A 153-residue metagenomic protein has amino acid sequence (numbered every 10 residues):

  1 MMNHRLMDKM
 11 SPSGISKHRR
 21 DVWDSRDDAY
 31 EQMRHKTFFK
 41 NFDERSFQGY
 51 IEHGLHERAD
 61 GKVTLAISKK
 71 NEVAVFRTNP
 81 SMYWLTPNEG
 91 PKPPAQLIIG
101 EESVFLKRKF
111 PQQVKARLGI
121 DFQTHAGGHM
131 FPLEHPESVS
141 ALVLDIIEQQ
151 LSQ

Functional and structural regions predicted by a protein language model:
M2-A59: Helix-rich cap/lid subdomain of alpha/beta-hydrolase
M2-N3, F110-V114, E137-S140: Short, glycine/charged-enriched secondary-structure capping and boundary segments
W23, F105, L133-E134: A short, basic/aromatic alpha-helical/loop segment that forms part of the nucleotidyl-sugar donor-binding site
A29, G61, L97-G100, F122 (+1 more regions): Generic structural signal for small/hydrophobic residues in well-ordered secondary structure, especially within
R45, L55-A116: Conserved serine/cysteine hydrolase catalytic core
K115-H129: Catalytic histidine neighborhood in serine/cysteine hydrolases with alpha/beta-hydrolase-type architecture
G127-S140: Catalytic histidine-centered segment of alpha/beta-hydrolase-like enzymes
L142-Q153: C-terminal alpha-helix
